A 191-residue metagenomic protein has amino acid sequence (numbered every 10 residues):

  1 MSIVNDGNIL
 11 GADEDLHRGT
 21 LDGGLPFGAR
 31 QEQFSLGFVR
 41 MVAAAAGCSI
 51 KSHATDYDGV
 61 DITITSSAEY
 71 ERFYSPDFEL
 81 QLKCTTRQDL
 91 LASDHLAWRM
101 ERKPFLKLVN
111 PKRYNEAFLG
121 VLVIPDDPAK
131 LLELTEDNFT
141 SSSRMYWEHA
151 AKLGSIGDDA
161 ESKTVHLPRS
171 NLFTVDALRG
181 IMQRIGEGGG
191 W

Functional and structural regions predicted by a protein language model:
M1-D58, I64-W191: Mixed-charge (Asp/Glu-Lys/Arg
